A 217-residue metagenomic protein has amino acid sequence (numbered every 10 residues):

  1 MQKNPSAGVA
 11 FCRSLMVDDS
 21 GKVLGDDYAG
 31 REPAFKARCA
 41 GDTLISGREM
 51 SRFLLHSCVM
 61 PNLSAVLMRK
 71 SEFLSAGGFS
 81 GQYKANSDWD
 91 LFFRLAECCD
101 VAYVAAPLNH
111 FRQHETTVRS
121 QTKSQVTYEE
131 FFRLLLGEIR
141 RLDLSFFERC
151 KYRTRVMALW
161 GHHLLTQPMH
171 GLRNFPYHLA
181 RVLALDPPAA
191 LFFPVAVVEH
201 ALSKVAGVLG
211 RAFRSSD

Functional and structural regions predicted by a protein language model:
M1-P33: Conserved donor NDP-sugar-binding/catalytic core segment of glycosyltransferases
Q2-S6, S75, E97, R140-L144 (+1 more regions): Secondary-structure boundary motif
S6, R140-R141, L164-D217: Membrane-interface aromatic/basic loop that binds lipid-linked glycans or pyrophosphate carriers, typified by
A7, C99-A102, F146, A189: Secondary-structure boundary/capping positions in well-ordered alpha/beta enzyme cores
C12, D26-Y128: Conserved nucleotide-sugar donor-binding catalytic segment
A34-R38, P107-E115, S120-F147, H170-L185: Catalytic core of nucleotide-sugar-dependent glycosyltransferases
W89-F92, F132-L135, V156: Hydrophobic alpha-helical core bundles mediating ligand binding, dimerization, or RNAP-core interactions
C150-T166: Amphipathic alpha-helical repeat scaffolds of TPR domains
